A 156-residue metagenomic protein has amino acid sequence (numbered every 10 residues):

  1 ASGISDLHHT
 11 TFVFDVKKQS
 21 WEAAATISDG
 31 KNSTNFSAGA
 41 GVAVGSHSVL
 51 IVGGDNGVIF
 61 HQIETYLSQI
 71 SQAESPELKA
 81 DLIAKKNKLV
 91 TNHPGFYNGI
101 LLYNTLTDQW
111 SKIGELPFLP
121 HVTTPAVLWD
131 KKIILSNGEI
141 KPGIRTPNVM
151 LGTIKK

Functional and structural regions predicted by a protein language model:
A1-K156: Kelch-like beta-propeller repeat domains
